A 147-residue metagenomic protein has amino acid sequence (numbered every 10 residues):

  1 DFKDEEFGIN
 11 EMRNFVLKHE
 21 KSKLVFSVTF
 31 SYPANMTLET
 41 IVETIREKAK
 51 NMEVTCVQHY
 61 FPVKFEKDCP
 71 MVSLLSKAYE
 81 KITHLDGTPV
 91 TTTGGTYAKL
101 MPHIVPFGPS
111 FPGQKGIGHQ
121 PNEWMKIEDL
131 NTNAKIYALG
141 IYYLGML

Functional and structural regions predicted by a protein language model:
D1-R13, K18, N35, E53-L147: An extended, acidic, His-containing surface patch that forms the Zn2+-binding/catalytic region of metallohydrolases
K23-L38: C-terminal catalytic subdomain
E39-K50: Short amphipathic alpha-helices in soluble, non-transmembrane regions that often serve as interface/regulatory elements
